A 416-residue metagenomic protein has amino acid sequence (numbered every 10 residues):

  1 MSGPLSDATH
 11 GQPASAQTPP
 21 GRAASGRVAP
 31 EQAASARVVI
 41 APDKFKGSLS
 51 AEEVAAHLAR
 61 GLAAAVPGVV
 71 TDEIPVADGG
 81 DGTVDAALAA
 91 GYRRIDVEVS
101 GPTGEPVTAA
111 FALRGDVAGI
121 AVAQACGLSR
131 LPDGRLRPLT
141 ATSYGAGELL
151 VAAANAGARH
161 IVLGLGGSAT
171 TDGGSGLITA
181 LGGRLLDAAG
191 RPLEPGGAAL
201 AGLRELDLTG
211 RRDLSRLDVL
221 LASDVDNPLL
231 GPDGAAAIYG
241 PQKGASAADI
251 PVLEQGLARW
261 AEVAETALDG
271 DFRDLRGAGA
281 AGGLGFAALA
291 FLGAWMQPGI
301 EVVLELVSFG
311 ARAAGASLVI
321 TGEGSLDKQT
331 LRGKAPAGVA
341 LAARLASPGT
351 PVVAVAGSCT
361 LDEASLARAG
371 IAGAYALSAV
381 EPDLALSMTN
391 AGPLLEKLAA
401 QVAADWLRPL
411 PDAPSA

Functional and structural regions predicted by a protein language model:
S2-G11, Q32-L165, A169-A416: N-terminal loops that bind phosphate or other acidic moieties and the adjacent beta-alpha structural core
Q12-A34: Long, intrinsically disordered low-complexity tandem-repeat segments
